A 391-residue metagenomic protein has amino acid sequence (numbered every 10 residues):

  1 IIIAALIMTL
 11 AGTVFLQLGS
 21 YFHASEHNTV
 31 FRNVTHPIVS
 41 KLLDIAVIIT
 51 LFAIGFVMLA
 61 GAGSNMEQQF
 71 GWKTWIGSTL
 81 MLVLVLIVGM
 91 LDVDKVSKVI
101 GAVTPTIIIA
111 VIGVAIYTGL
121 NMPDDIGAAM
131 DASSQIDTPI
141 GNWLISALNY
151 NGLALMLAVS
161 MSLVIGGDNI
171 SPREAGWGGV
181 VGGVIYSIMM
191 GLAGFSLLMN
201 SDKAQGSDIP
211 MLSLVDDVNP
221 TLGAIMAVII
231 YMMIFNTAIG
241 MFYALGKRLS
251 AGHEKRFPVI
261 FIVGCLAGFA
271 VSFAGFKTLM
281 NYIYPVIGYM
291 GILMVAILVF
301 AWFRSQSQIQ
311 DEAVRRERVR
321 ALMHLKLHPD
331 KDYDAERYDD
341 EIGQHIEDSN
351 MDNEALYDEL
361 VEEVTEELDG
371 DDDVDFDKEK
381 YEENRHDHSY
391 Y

Functional and structural regions predicted by a protein language model:
I1, F22-T50, Q68-K73, M211-M226 (+2 more regions): Transmembrane-helix boundary/entry motifs in multi-pass membrane transporters
I1, V47-L51, G55, Y117-M122 (+4 more regions): Hydrophobic, membrane-embedded alpha-helices of multi-pass small-molecule transporters
I2-N28, S196-N200: Juxtamembrane transmembrane-helix boundary signature
L6, K41-I48, Q68-D92, A154-M161 (+3 more regions): Transmembrane alpha-helical segments of multi-pass small-molecule transport proteins
Y21, M58-Q68, L82-V103, G167-S171 (+1 more regions): Membrane-water interface regions at transmembrane-helix termini and the short interhelical loops of multi-pass membrane
V34-L42, T104-G119, G182-G194, I260-L266 (+2 more regions): Small-residue-rich segments of transmembrane alpha-helices in multi-pass membrane proteins, especially helix faces
I107-S133, V295-R315: Hydrophobic alpha-helical segments and their helix-loop junctions in multi-pass secondary transporters
V314-Y391: Long, low-complexity, intrinsically disordered cytosolic termini of multi-pass membrane proteins
